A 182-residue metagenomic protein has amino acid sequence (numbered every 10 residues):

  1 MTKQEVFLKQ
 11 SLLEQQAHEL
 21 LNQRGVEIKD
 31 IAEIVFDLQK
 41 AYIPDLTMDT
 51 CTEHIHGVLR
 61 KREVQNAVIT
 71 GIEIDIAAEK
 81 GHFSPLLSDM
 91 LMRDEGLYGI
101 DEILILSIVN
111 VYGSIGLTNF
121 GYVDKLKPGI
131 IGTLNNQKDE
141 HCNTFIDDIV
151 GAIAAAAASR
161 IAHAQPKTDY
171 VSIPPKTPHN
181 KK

Functional and structural regions predicted by a protein language model:
Q4-N22, D169-K181: C-terminal alpha-helical interaction appendages
E5, P44, H54-R62, A78-H82 (+2 more regions): Short amphipathic alpha-helical patches
V6, Q10, R24, P44 (+5 more regions): Intrinsic-disorder-associated interaction segments
L8-D75: N-terminal interaction modules that seed assembly of large macromolecular complexes
E33-D37, T70, L106-S114, G151-A158: Short, hydrophobic/amphipathic alpha-helical patches that form generic packing surfaces within helical domains
T50-K125: Long, charge-patterned amphipathic interaction tracts in eukaryotic proteins
F120-K182: Glycine-rich, aromatic-bearing surface loops/beta-hairpins
